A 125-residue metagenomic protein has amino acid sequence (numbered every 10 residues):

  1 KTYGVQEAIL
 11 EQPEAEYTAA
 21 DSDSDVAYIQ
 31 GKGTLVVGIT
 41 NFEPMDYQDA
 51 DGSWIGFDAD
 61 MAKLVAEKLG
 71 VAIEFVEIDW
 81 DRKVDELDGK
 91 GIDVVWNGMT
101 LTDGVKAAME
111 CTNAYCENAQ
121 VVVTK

Functional and structural regions predicted by a protein language model:
K1-T2: Gram-positive cell-envelope targeting signals
E11-Q12, E16-M99: Extracytoplasmic small-molecule ligand-binding "clamshell" domains of the periplasmic binding protein/Venus flytrap
D103-N118: Ligand-binding "clamshell"
V121-K125: A bilobed periplasmic-binding-protein/Venus flytrap-type ligand-binding module shared by bacterial periplasmic
